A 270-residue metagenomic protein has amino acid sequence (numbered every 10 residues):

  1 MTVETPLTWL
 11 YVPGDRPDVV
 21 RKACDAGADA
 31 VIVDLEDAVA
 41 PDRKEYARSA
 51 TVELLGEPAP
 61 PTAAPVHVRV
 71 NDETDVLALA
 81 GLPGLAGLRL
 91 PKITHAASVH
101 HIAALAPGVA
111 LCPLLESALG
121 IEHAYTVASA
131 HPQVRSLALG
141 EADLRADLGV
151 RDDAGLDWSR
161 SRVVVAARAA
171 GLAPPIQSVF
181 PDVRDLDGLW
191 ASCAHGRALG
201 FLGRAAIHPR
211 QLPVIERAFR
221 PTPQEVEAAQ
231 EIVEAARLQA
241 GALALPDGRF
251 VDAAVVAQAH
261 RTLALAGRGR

Functional and structural regions predicted by a protein language model:
M1-R270: Expand to "…catalyze enediolate/carbanion chemistry for C-C bond making/breaking, isomerization, decarboxylation
